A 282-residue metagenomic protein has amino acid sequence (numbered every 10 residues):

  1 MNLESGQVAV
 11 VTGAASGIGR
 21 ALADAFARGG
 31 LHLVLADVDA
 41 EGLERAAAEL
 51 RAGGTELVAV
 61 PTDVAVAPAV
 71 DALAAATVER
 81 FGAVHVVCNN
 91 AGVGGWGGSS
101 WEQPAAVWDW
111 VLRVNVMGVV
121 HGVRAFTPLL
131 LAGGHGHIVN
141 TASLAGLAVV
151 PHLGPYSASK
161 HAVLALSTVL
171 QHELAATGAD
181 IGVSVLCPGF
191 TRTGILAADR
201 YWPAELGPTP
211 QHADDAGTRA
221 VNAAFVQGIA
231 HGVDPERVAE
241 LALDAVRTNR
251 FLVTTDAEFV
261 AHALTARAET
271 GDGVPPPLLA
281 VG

Functional and structural regions predicted by a protein language model:
N2-V34: Canonical Rossmann dinucleotide-binding motif of NAD(H)/NADP(H)-dependent dehydrogenases/reductases, specifically
G29-A46: Conserved glycine-rich Rossmann-like NAD(P)H-binding loop of the short-chain dehydrogenase/reductase
A40-E41, V60-A72, A105: The beta1-alpha1 cofactor-binding region of Rossmann-like NAD(H)/NADP(H)-dependent oxidoreductases
G98-S100, P104-D109: Substrate-binding pocket helix/loop in short-chain dehydrogenase/reductase
V123, S159: Active-site helix of classical SDR
S143: Residue(s) in the substrate-gating loop at a strand-loop-helix junction that position the organic substrate next
A175-L252: SDR active-site lid
